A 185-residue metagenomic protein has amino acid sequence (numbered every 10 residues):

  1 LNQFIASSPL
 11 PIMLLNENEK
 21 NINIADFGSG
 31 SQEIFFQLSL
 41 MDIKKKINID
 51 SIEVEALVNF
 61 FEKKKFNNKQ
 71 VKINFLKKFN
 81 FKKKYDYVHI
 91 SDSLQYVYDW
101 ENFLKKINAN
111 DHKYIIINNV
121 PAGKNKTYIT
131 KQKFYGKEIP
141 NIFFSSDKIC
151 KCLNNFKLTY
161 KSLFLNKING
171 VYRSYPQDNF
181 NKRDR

Functional and structural regions predicted by a protein language model:
L1-N23, Q32, Y135-G136, S145-S146 (+3 more regions): N-terminal accessory regions of S-adenosyl-L-methionine
I22, D86, K113: Conserved acidic residues
D26: Class I SAM-dependent methyltransferase core
S29-N74: Class I SAM-dependent methyltransferase SAM/SAH-binding core
I73-K84: Short acidic low-complexity segments
Y87-D99: A short SAM/SAH-binding and catalytic strip from SAM-dependent methyltransferases
Y96-N110: A short, conserved alpha-helix within the catalytic core of class I
D111-N125: Conserved beta-strand signature within the Rossmann-like core of class I S-adenosyl-L-methionine
